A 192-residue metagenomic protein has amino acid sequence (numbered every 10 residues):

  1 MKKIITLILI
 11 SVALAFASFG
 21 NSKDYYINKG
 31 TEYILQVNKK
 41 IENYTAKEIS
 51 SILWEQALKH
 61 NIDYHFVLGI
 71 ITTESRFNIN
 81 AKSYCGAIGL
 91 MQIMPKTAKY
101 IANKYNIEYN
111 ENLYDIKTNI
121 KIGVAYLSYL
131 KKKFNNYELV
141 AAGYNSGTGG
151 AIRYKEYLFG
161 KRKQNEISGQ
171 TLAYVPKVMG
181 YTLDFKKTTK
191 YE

Functional and structural regions predicted by a protein language model:
M1-K2, G20-S22: Generic cytosolic/nucleocytoplasmic N-terminal low-complexity/intrinsically disordered segments
K2-I10: Sec-dependent signal peptide recognition, specifically the positively charged N-region followed immediately by
I10-S18: Hydrophobic h-region of N-terminal signal peptides that target proteins for export in Gram-negative bacteria
S22-E192: Catalytic glycan-binding domains that act on GlcNAc-containing polysaccharides
